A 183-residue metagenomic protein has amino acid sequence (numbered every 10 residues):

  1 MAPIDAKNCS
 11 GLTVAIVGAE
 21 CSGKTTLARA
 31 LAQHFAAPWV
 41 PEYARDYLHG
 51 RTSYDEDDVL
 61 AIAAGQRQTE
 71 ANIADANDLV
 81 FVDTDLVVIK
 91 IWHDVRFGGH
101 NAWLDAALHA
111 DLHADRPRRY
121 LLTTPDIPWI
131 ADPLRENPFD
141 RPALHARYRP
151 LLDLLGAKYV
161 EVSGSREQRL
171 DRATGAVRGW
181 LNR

Functional and structural regions predicted by a protein language model:
M1-K7: Pre-Walker A adenine-sensing motif
C9-T13: Pre-Walker A (Motif I) flank of P-loop NTPase domains
I16: Hydrophobic anchor at the beta1->P-loop junction of P-loop NTPases
E20: The conserved Walker
K24: Conserved lysine of the Walker
R29-A71: Conserved substrate/cofactor phosphate-moiety recognition/catalytic segment in nucleotide-dependent phosphotransferases
S53-N101: Conserved nucleotide-sensing/catalytic segment adjacent to the nucleotide-binding pocket in NTP-handling enzymes
F97-Q168, R172-G175, L181: A glycine- and Lys/Arg-enriched "phosphate-lid" helix/loop adjacent to the NTP-binding pocket of small-molecule kinases
